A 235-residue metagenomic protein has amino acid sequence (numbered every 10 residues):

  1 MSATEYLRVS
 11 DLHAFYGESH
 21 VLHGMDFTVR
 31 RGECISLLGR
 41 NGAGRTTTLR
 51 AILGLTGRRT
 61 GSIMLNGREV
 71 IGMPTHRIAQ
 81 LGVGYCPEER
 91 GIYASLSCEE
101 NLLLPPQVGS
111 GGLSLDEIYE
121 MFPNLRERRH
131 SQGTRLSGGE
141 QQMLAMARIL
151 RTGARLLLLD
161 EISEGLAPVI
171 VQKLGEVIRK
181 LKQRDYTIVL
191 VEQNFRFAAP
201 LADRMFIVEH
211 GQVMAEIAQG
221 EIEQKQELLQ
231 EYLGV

Functional and structural regions predicted by a protein language model:
L38-R40: The feature captures the beta-strand-to-loop junction immediately N-terminal to the Walker
L53: Helix-to-loop junction immediately C-terminal to a conserved catalytic motif
G57, E69-E89, L115, E127-H130 (+1 more regions): ABC ATPase NBD coupling module
Q132-L136, E140: Conserved ABC ATPase signature
I149-L150: ABC ATPase C-loop
E161-I162: Walker B catalytic motif
